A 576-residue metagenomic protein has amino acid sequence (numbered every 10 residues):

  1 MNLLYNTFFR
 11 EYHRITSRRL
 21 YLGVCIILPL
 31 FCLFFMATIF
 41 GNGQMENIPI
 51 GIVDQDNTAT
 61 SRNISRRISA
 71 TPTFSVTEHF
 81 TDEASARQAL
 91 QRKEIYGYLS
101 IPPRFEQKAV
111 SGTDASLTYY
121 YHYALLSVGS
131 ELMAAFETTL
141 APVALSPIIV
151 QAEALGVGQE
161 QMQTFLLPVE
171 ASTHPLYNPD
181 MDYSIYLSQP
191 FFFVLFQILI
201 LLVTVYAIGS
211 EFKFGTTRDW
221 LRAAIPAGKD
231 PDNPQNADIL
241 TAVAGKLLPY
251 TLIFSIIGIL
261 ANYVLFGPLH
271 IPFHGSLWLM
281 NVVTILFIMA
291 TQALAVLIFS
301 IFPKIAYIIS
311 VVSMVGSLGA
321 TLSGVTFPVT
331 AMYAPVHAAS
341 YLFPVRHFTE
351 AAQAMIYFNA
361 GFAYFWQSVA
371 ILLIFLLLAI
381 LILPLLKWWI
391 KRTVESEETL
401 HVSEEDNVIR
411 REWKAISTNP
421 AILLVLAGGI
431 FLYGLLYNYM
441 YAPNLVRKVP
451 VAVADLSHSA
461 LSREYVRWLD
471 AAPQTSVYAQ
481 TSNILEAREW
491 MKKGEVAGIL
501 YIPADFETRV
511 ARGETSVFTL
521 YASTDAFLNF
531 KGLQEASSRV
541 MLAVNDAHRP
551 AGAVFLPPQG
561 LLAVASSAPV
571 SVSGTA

Functional and structural regions predicted by a protein language model:
M1-I185, S396-T575: Extracytoplasmic/periplasmic domains immediately adjacent to an N-terminal transmembrane anchor in multi-pass membrane
L3, Y21, C25, Y186 (+9 more regions): Residue-level signature of transmembrane alpha-helical entry/exit and packing/kink sites in multi-pass membrane
R10, R14-S17, N178-L187, P234-K246 (+10 more regions): Membrane-helix interfacial "entry" motifs
C25-I26, Y186, G324, S340: Hydrophobic alpha-helical transmembrane segments of integral membrane proteins, especially lipid-exposed positions
L28-P29, E137, F193, P249 (+6 more regions): Transmembrane alpha-helical core residues of multi-pass small-molecule transporters, especially secondary transporters
M36, N57, Q88, L252 (+6 more regions): Membrane-spanning alpha-helical segments of multipass transporters and channels
I185-I301, A306-T321, S571-A576: Transmembrane alpha-helical segments that form the functional core of multipass membrane systems
R218-G228, T393-E405: Alpha-helical transmembrane segments of integral membrane proteins
